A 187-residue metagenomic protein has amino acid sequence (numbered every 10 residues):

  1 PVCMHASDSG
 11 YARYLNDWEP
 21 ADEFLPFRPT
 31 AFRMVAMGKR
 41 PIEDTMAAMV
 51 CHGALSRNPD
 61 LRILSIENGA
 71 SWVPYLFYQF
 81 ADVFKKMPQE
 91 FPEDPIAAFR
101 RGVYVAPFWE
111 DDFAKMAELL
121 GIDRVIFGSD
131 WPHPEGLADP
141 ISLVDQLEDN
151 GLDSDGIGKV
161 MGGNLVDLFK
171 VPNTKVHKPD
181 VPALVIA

Functional and structural regions predicted by a protein language model:
P1-A97, D112-D123: Histidine/acidic residue-rich metal-binding segments in metalloenzymes
R40-I42, G102-A106: Short, flexible loop segments at the rims of nucleotide/cofactor-binding pockets, characterized by
H52-G53, L61, S71-W72, Y78 (+3 more regions): Mid-to-C-terminal alpha-helical segments outside catalytic/metal-binding sites
